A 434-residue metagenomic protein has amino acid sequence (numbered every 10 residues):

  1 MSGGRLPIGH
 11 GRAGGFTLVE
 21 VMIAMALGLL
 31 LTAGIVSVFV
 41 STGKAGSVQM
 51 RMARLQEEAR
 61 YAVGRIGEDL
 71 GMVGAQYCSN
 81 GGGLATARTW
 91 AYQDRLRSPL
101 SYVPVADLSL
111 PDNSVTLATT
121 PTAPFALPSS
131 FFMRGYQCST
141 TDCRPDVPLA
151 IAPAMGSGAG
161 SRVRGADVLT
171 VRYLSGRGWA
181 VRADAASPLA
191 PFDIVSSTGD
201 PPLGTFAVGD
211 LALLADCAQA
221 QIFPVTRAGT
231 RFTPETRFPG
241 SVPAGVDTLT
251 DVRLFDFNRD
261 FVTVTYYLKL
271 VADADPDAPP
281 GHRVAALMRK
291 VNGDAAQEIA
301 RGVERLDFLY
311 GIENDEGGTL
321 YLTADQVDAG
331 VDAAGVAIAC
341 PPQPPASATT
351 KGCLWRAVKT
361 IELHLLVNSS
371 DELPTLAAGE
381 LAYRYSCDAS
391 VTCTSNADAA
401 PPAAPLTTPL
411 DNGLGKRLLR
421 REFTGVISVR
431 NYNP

Functional and structural regions predicted by a protein language model:
M1-F16: N-terminal leader/signal peptides at the extreme start of proteins
A13, A220, T424: Short coil/loop residues immediately preceding or within conserved phosphate-binding loops of NTP-utilizing enzyme
G15, I35, A45-G46, V246 (+2 more regions): General secondary-structure edge motif
F16-V19, I23-G67, G71-V73, N433-P434: Aliphatic-rich helix starts adjacent to a transmembrane/signal segment
G67-H364, S370-L419, P434: N-terminal pilin/flagellin-like segments and related low-complexity appendage regions
R420-P434: Structural signal for terminal/edge beta-strands and the immediately following C-terminal loop/tail that closes
